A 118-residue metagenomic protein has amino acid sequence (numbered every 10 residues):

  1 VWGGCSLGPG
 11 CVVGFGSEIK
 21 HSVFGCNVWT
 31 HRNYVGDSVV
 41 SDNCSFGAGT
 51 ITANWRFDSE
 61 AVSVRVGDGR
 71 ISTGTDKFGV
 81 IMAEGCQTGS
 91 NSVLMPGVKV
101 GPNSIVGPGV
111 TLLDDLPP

Functional and structural regions predicted by a protein language model:
V1-T88, S92-M95: Flexible, glycine/small-residue-enriched loop-and-beta-strand segment within the central core of proteins
S90, L94-P118: C-terminal/domain-terminus segments
